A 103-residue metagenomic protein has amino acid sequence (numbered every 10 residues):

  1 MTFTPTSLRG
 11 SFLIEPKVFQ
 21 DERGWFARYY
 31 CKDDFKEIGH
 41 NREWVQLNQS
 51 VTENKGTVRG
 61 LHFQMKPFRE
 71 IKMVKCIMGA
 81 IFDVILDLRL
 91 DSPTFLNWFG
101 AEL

Functional and structural regions predicted by a protein language model:
M1-L103: Non-catalytic, conserved peripheral segments adjacent to functional cores
